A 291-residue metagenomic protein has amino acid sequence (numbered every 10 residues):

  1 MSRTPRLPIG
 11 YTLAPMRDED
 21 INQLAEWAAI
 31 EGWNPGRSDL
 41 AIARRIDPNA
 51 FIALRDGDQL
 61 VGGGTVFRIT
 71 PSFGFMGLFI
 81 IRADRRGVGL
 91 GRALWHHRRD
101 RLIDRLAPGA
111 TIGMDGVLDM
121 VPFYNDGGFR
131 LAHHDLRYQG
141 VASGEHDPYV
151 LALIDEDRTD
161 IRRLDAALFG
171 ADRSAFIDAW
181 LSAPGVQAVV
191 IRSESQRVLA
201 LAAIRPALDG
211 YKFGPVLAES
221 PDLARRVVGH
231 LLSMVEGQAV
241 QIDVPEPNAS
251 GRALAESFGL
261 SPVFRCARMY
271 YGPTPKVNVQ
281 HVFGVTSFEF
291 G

Functional and structural regions predicted by a protein language model:
M1-G10, R17-N22, I42, R55-G57 (+6 more regions): Intrinsically disordered, low-complexity, positively biased terminal segments
P35, D39-L40: N-terminal, Lys/Arg-enriched amphipathic/low-complexity engagement segments that precede the first folded domain
R44-F51: An N-terminal domain-cap segment
N49, A132-R137, V186, F264-R268: Short hydrophobic/aromatic beta-strand or adjacent loop that forms the aromatic wall/cage of a ligand/substrate-binding
W95-D147: Hydrophobic alpha-helical segments and helix pairs
